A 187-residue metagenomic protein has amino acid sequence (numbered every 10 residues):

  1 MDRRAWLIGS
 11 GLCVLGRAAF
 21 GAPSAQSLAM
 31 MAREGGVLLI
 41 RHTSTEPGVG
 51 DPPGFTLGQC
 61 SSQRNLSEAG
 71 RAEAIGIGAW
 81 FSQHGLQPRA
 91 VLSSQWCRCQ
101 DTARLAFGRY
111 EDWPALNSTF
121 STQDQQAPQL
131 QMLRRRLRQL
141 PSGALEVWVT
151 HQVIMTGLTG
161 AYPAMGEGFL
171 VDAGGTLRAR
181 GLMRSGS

Functional and structural regions predicted by a protein language model:
A5-G21: N-terminal export signals
P23-Q123, Q131, A161-S187: Active-site-proximal alpha-helix that buttresses catalytic centers in soluble enzyme cores
G35-L38, S142-T150: Generic beta-sheet signal
H84-L86, L140-G143: Glycine-rich phosphate-binding loop signature in dinucleotide/nucleotide-binding domains
L130-L140: A short, acidic, amphipathic alpha-helical segment used as a generic capping/interface helix at domain edges
